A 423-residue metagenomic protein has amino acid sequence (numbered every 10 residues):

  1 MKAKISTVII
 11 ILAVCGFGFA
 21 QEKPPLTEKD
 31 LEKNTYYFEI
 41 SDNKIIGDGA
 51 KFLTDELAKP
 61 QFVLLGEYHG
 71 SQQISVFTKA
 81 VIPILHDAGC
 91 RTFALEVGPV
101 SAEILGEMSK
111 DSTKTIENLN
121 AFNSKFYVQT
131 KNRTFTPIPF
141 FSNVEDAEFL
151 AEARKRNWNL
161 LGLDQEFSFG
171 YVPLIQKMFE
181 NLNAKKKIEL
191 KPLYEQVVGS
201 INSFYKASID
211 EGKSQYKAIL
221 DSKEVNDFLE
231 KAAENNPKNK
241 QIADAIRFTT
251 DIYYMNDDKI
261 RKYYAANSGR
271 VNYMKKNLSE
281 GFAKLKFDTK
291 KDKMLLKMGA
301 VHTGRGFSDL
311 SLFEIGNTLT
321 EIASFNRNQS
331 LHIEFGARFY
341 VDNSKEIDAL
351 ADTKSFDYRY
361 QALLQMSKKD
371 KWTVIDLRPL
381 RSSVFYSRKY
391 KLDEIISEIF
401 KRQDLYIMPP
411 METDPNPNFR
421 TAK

Functional and structural regions predicted by a protein language model:
M1-E28: Bacterial Sec-dependent N-terminal signal peptides
A20-Q61, S109-N118, F122: N- or domain-start disorder-to-order transition segments that initiate the globular core
P24-L26, D30-Y36, G47, T303-K423: C-terminal regions of proteins
S41-F52, A147, K276-K286, F313-E321 (+1 more regions): Alpha-helical scaffolding within the catalytic cores of extracellular/periplasmic polymer-degrading hydrolases
K44, L65-F149: Post-signal peptide N-terminal segment of secreted/secretory-pathway proteins
V63-L65, R91-E96, N159-L163, K293-K297 (+2 more regions): Structural recognition of the beta-strand scaffold that forms the well-ordered cores of secreted hydrolase catalytic
Q72-V76, S101-G106, F169-P173, T303-F307 (+2 more regions): Extracytoplasmic/secreted cell-surface and envelope-processing proteins
M108-G281, M298: A substrate-binding/cap region within the structured catalytic cores of diverse enzymes
